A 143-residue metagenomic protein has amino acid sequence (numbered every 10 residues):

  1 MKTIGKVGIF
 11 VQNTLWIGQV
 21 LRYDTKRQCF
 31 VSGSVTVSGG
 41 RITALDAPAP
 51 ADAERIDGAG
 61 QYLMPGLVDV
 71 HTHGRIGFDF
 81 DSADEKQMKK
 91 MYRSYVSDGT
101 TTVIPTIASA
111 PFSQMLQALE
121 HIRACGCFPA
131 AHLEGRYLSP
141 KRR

Functional and structural regions predicted by a protein language model:
M1-P50: N-terminal metal-binding scaffold of metallo-dependent hydrolase/deaminase domains
G5-I17, P50-K89, R93: Replace "His-x-His-based motif
Q19-V20, L45, G58-A59, G66-V70 (+2 more regions): Fold-independent oxyanion-binding glycine-rich loops and adjacent beta-strand/coil segments at enzyme active sites
L45, F78, S113, K141: Glycine/Thr-rich phosphate-binding loops of Rossmann-like dinucleotide-binding domains
A53-A59, M115-C127: Short amphipathic alpha-helices and their capping/turn segments at secondary-structure boundaries
T72, P140-R143: Gly-rich Lys/Arg/Thr-decorated short loops/hinges at beta-loop-alpha junctions or inter-strand turns that position
K89-A118, F128-P140: Divalent metal-dependent hydrolysis catalytic cores, especially in the metallo-beta-lactamase
